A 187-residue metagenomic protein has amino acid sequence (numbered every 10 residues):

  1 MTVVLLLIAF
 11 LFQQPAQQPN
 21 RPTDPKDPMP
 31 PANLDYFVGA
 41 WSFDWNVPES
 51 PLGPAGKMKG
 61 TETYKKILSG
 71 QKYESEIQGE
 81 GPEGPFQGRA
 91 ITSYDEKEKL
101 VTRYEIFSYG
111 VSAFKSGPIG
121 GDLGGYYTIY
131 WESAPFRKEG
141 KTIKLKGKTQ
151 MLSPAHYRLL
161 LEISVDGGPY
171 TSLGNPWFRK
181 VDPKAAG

Functional and structural regions predicted by a protein language model:
M1-L7: Sec-dependent signal peptide recognition, specifically the positively charged N-region followed immediately by
I8-F12: Intrinsic-disorder-linked linear interaction elements in eukaryotic regulatory proteins
Q13-G187: Hydrophobic small-molecule pocket/channel-lining residues, especially in calycin-type beta-barrels
